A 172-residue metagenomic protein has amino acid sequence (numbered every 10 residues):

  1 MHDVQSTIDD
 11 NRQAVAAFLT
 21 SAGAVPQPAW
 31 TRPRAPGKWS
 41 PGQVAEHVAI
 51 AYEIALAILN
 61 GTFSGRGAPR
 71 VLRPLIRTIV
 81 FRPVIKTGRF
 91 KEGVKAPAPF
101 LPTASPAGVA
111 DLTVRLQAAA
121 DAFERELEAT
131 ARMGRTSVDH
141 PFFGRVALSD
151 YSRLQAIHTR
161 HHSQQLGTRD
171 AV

Functional and structural regions predicted by a protein language model:
M1-S6, A57-A118: Short, helix-capping/interhelical loops that line the mouth of catalytic, cofactor-, or ligand-binding pockets
V4-F18, A22-H47: Long, hydrophobic N-terminal alpha-helical segment
Q5-R12, A45, A49, A110-T113 (+3 more regions): Short amphipathic alpha-helical segments with heptad-repeat character
D10, A104-A119, F143-L154: Short amphipathic alpha-helical interaction segments
A14-A24, A51, A119-A122, E126 (+1 more regions): Amphipathic, well-ordered alpha-helical segments in soluble domains
A22, V94, A131: Short, small-residue-rich loop/turn micro-motifs
P28-T31, A96-A104, V138-P141: A short small-residue
T31-I85, R125-V172: Short, contiguous alpha-helical
